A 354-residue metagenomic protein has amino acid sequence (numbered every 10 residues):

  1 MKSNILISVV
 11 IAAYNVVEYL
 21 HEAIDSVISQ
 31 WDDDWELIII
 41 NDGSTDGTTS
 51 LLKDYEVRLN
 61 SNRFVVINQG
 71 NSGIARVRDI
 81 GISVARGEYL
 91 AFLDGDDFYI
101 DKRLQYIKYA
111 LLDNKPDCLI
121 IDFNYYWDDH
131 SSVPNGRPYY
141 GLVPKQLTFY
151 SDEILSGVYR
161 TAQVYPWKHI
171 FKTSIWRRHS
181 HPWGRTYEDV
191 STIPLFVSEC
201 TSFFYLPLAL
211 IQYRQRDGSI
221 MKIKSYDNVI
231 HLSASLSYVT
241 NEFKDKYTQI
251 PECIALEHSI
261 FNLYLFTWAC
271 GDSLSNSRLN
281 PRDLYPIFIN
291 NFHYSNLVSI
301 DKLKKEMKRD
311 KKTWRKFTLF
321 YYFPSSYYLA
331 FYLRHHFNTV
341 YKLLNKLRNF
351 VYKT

Functional and structural regions predicted by a protein language model:
D25-D34: Short, acidic, metal-binding catalytic loop of nucleotide-sugar glycosyltransferases
S26, N41-L51, N71-S72: A conserved acidic beta->alpha catalytic loop
G47, D97-A110: Acidic donor-binding/catalytic loop of UDP-sugar-dependent glycosyltransferases, especially processive GT2
Q69-A85, Y106: Glycine-rich, basic loop-to-helix element that forms the pyrophosphate-binding segment of sugar-nucleotide handling
L90: Short aromatic/hydrophobic "clamp" motif used to bind/position activated sugar donors
Q105-H181: Flexible acidic/His/Gly-enriched loops in nucleotide-sugar-dependent glycosyltransferase catalytic domains
T148-D227: Conserved nucleotide-sugar donor-binding catalytic segment
L274-T354: Membrane-interface aromatic/basic loop that binds lipid-linked glycans or pyrophosphate carriers, typified by
